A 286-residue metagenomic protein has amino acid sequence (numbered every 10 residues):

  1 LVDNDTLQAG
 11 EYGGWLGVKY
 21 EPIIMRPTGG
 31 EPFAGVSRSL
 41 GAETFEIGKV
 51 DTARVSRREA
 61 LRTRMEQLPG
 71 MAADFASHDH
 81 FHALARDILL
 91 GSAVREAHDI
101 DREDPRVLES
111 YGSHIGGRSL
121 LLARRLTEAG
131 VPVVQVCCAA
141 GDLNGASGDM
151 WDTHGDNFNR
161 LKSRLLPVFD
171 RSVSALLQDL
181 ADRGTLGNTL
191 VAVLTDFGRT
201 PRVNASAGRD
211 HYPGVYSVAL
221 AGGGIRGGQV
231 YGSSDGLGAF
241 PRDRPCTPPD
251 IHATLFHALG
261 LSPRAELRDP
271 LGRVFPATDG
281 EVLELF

Functional and structural regions predicted by a protein language model:
L1-F286: Ligand-binding pockets and gating/stacking loops
